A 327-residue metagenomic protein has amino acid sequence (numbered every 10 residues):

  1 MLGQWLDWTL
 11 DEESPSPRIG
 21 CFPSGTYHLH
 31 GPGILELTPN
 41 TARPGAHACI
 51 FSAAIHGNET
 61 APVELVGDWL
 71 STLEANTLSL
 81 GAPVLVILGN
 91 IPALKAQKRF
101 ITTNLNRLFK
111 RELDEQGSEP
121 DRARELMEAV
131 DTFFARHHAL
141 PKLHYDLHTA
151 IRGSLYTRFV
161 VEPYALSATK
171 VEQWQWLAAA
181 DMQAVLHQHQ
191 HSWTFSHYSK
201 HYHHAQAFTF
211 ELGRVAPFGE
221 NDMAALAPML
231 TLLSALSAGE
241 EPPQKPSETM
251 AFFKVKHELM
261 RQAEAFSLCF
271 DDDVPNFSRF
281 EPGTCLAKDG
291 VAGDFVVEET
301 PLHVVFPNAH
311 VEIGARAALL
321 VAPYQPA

Functional and structural regions predicted by a protein language model:
M1-A327: Structured catalytic-domain cores with a bias toward divalent-metal coordination
